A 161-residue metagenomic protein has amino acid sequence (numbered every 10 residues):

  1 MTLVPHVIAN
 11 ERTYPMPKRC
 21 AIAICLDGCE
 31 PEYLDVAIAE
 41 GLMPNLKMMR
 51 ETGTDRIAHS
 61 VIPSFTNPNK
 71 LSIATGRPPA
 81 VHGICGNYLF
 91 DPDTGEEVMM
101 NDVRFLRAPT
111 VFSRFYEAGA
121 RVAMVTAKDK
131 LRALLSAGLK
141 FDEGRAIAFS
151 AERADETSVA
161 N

Functional and structural regions predicted by a protein language model:
L3-T54: Active-site-proximal N-terminal segment of extracellular/periplasmic enzymes that hydrolyze or transfer
T13-P15, K47, P63, F112-E117: A general structural signal for short secondary-structure junctions and capping/turn motifs
D27, I73, F115: A residue-level signal for conserved active-site and pocket-lining positions in enzyme catalytic cores
G28-E32, E51-I57, F65-N69, N87-M100: Glycine-/proline-rich flexible loop or hinge segments
E30, N45, F65, R107 (+1 more regions): Short phosphate-engaging motifs
D35-G76, R121-A123: Short, structured active-site-proximal loop/turn typified by the sulfatase FGly-forming signature C/S-X-P-X-R
R77-N161: His/Asp/Glu-rich, glycine-adjacent segments that coordinate divalent cations and/or stabilize oxyanion chemistry on
